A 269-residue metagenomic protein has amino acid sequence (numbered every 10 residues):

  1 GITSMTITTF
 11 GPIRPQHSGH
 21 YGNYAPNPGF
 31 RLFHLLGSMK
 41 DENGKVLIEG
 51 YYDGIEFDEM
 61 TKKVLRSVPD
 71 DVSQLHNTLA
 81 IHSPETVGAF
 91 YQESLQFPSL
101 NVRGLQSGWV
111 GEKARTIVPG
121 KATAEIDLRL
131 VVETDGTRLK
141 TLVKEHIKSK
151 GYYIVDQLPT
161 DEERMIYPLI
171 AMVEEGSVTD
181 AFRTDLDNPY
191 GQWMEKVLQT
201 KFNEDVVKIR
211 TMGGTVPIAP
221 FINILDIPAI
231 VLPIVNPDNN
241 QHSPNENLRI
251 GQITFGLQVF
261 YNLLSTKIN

Functional and structural regions predicted by a protein language model:
G1-N27: Histidine/acidic-residue-rich, glycine-tolerant segments that coordinate divalent metal ions
S4-F10, G120-L128: Oligomerization/assembly interface segments of phage tail-like spikes and tubes
T6, R31-S38, P220, V259-N262: Alpha-helical scaffold segments in soluble metabolic enzymes
T8, P26-G29, P220, H242: Residue-level recognition of conserved structural "scaffold" positions that shape functional pockets and channels
G11-H17, S38-K45: Alpha/beta-hydrolase-fold enzymes
G22-N43: A short core secondary-structure module
L47-K121, R129-E145, K150, I154-N269: An extended, acidic, His-containing surface patch that forms the Zn2+-binding/catalytic region of metallohydrolases
